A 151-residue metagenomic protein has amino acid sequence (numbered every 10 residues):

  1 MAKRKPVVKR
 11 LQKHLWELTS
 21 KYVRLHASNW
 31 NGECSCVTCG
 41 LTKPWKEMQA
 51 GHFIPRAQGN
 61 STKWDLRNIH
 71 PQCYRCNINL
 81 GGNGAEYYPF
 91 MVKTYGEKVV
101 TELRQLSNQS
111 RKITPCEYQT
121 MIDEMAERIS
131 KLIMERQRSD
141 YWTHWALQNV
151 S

Functional and structural regions predicted by a protein language model:
M1-Y22, A27, G40-T42, R104-S151: A boundary/linker detector
R10, H14, N60, W64 (+1 more regions): A short glycine-/small-residue-rich loop at the edge of a beta-strand within enzyme catalytic domains
W16-T19, H26-S35, D65-I69: Short metal-coordination and nucleic-acid-contact micro-motifs, chiefly zinc-binding Cys/His arrays
S35-N68: Histidine-centered nuclease catalytic patch
P44, I69-G96: Short Cys/His-centered divalent metal-binding micro-motifs
R56-I69, V92-S107: Short microdomains enriched in Cys/His and/or Lys/Arg
